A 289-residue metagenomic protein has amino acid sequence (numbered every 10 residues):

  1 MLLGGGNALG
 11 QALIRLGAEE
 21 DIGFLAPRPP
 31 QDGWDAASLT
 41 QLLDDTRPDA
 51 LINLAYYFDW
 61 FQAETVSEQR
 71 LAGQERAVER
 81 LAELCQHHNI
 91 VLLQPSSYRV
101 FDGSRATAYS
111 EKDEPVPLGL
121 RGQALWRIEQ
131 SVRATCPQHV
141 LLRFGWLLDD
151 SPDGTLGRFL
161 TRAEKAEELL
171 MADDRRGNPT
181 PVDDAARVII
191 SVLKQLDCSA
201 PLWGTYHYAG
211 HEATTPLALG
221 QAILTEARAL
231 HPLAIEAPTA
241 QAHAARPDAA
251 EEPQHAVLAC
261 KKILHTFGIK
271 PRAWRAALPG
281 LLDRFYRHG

Functional and structural regions predicted by a protein language model:
M1-E19: N-terminal Rossmann NAD(P)H-binding glycine-rich loop of SDR-like oxidoreductase domains
A18, I22-L42: Adenosine-cofactor binding site in Rossmann-like domains, unifying the SAM/SAH pocket of S-adenosylmethionine-dependent
G33-R76, L84-Q86: NAD(P)H-binding glycine-rich loop region in Rossmannoid oxidoreductase-like domains and their noncatalytic homologs
W60, Q94-A108, L120-R121, L147-D153: Conserved catalytic-site region of short-chain dehydrogenase/reductase
E79-V116: Conserved Rossmann-fold NAD(P)-dependent oxidoreductase catalytic core, especially the SDR/UDP-sugar
Q130-G177, D183-D184, I190-S191: NAD(P)-dependent short-chain dehydrogenase/reductase
V188, Q195-D248: Mid/C-terminal beta-alpha module of Rossmann-like enzyme folds, strongest in SDR-family dehydrogenases/epimerases
R272-G289: Amphipathic terminal alpha-helices
